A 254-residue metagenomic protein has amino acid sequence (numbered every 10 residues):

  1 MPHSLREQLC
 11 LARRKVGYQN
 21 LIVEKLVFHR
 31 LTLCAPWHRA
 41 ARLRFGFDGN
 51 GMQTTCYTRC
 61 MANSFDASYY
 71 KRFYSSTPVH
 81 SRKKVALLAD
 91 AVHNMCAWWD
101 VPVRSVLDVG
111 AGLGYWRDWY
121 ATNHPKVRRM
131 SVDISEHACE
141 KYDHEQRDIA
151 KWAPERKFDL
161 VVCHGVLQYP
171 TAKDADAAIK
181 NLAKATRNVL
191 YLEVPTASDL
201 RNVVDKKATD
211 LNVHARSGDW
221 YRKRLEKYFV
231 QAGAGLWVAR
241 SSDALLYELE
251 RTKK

Functional and structural regions predicted by a protein language model:
P2-R6, V27: Hydrophobic, low-acid, alpha-helix-prone terminal segments
V16-Y18: Intrinsic low-complexity, disordered N-terminal segments enriched in polar/charged/small residues
D48-N50: Acidic/polar hotspots within intrinsically disordered regions
M52-R156, P170-A177, N181-K254: Class I (Rossmann-like) S-adenosyl-L-methionine-dependent methyltransferase catalytic domain, capturing the SAM-binding
V162: A conserved beta-strand element that flanks and buttresses the S-adenosyl-L-methionine
V166: Hydrophobic adenine-recognition pocket in adenosine-nucleotide-binding enzymes
